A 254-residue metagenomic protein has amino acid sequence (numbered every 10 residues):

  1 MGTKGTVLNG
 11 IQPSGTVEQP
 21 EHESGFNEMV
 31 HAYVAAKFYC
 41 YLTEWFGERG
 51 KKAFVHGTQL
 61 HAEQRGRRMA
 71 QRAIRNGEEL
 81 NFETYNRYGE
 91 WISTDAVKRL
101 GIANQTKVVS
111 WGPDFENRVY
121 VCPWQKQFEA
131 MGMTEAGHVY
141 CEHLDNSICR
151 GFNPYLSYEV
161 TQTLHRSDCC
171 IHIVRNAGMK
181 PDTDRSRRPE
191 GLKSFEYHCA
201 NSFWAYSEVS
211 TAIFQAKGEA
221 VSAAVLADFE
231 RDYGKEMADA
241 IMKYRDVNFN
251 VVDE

Functional and structural regions predicted by a protein language model:
M1-D114, P123-H143, R150, L156-C169 (+1 more regions): N-terminal accessory segment detector
